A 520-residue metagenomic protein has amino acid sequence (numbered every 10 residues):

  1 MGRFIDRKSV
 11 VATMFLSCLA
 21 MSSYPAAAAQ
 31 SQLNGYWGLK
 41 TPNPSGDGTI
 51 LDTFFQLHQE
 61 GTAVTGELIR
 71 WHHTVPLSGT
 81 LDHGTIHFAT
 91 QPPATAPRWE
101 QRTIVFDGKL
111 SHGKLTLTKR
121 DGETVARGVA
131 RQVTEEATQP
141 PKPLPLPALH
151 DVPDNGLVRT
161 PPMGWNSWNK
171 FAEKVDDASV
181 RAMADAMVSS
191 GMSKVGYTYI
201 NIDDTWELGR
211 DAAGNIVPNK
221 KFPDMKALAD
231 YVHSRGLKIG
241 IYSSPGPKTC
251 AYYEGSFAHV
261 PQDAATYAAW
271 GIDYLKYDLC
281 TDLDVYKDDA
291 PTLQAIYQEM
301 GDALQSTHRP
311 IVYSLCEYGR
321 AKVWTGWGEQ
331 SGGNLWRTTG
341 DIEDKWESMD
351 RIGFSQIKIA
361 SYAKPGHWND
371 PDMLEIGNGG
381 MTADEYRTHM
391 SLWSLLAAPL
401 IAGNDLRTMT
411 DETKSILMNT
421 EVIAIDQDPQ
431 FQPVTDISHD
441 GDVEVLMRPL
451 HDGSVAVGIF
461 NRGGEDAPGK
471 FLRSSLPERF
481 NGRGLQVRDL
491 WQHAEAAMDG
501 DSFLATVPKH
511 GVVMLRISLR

Functional and structural regions predicted by a protein language model:
A12-S22: Bacterial N-terminal signal peptides
A29-K114, T118-R120, T124-R127: Central antiparallel beta-sheet cores of small beta-barrel/beta-sandwich binding domains
R70, D82, S111, D121-G122 (+1 more regions): Mature N-terminal, pre-catalytic/accessory segment of carbohydrate-active enzymes
P161-S167, G196-I202, K238-S243, D273-D278 (+7 more regions): Structural recognition of the beta-strand scaffold that forms the well-ordered cores of secreted hydrolase catalytic
S179-D289: Aromatic-lined carbohydrate-binding/catalytic grooves of carbohydrate-active enzymes
Q262, Q305, R309-D405, D426: Glycan-recognition surfaces
W393-L396, I401-G403, H439-F480: Carbohydrate-binding surface patches
M498-R520: C-terminal beta-strand-rich structural cap/linker in extracellular carbohydrate-active enzymes
